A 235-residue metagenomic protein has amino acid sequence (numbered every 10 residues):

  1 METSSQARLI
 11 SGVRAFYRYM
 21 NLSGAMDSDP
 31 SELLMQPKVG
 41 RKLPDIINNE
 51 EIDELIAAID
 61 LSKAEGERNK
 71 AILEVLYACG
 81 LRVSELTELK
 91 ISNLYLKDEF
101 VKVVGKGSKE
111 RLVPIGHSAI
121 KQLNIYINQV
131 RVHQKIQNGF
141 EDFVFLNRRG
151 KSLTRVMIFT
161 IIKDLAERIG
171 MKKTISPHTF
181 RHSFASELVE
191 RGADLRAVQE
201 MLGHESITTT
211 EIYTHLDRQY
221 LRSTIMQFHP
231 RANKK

Functional and structural regions predicted by a protein language model:
M1-K235: Conserved catalytic core of the tyrosine transesterase superfamily
